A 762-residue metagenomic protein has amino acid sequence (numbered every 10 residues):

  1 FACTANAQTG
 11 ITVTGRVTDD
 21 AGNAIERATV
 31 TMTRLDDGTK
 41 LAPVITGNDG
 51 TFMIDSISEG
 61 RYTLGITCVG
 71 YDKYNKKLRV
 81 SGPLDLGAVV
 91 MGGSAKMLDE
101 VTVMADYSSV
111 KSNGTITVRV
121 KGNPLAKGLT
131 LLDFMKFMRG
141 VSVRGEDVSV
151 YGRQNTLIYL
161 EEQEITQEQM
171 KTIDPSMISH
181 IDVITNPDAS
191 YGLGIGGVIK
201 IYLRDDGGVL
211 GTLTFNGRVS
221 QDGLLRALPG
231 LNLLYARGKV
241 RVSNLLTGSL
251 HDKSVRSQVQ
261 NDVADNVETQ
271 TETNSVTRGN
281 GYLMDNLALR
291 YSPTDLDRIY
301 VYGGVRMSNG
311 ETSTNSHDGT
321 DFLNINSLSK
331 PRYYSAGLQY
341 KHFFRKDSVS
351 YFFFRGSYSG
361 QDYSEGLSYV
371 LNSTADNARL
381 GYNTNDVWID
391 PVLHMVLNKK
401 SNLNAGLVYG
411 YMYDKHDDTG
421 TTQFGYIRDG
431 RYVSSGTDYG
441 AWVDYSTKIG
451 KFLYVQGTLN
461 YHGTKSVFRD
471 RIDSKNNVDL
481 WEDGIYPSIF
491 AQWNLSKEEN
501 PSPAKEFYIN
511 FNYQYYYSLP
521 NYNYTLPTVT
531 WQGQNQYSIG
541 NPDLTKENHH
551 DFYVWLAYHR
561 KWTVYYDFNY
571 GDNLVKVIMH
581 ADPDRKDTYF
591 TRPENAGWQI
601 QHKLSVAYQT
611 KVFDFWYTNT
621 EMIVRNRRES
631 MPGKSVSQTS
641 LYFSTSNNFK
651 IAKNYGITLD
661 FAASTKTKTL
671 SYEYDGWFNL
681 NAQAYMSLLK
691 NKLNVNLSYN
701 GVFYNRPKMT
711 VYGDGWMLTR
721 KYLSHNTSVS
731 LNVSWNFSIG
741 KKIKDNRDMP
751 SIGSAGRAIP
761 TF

Functional and structural regions predicted by a protein language model:
T18, T29-T33, G65-Y71, S81-P124 (+2 more regions): Short, acidic, small-residue-rich periplasmic hinge/interaction motif at the N-terminus of Gram-negative outer-membrane
D36-T51: Short, acidic Ser/Thr/Gly-rich low-complexity loop/linker segments typical of extracellular and cell-surface proteins
D85-V90, E100, M104-D106, L131-F134 (+4 more regions): N-terminal periplasmic accessory domains that precede and gate Gram-negative outer-membrane beta-barrel machines
L132-E164, Y202: Extracytoplasmic beta-strand/coil segments of soluble accessory domains associated with Gram-negative outer-membrane
Q163-D188, D285: Short acidic/polar hinge/loop motifs at secondary-structure boundaries that mediate gating or recognition
G192-I199, G207-R256, N280-L283: Outer-membrane beta-barrel translocator/receptor signature
Y282-N309, S327-D473, E482-S488, Q492-N510 (+3 more regions): Face-selective signature of the C-terminal outer-membrane beta-barrel domain
S434, Y517-D572, F590-H602, S724-H725: Outer-membrane beta-barrel signature, preferentially recognizing the C-terminal barrel domain of Gram-negative
